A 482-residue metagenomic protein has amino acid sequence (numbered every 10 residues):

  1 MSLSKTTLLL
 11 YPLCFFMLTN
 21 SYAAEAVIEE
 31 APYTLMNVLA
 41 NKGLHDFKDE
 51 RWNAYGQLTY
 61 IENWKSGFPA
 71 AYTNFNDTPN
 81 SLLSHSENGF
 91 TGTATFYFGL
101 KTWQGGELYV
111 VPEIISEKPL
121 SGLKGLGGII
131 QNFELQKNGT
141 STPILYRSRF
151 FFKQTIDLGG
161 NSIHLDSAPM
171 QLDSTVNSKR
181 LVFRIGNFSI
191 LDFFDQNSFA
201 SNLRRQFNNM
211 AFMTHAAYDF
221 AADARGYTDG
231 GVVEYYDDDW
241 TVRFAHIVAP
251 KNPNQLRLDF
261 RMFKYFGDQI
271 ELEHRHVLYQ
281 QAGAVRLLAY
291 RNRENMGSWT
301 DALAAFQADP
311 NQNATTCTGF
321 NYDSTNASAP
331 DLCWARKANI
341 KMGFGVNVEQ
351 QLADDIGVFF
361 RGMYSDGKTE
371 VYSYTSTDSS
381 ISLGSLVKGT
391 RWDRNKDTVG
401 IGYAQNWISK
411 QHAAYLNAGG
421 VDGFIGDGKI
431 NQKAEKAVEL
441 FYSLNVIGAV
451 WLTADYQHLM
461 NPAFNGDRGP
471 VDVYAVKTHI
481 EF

Functional and structural regions predicted by a protein language model:
A26-E29, S148-N161, I401, P470-F482: Outer-membrane beta-barrel "beta-signal"
A26-K101, V111-E113, P119, G125 (+2 more regions): N-terminal regions that are enriched for targeting/export leaders and immediately downstream pro/stem segments
L39-A54, K65-G67, G99-L108, S121 (+7 more regions): Short loop/turn motifs that connect adjacent beta-strands in outer-membrane beta-barrel proteins
E50, N88-A94, P143-S148, R225-D229 (+6 more regions): Residues that define the transmembrane beta-barrel architecture of outer-membrane proteins
A54, L58-E62, V110-I114, F183-N187 (+9 more regions): Transmembrane beta-barrel strands of outer-membrane/channel proteins
G56, A94-L100, F150-Q154, I185 (+8 more regions): Residues on the lipid-exposed face of transmembrane beta-strands in outer-membrane beta-barrel proteins
G125-T142, N161-E271, G420-I425, I430: Surface-exposed coil loops of outer-membrane beta-barrel proteins
E271-E273, L288-A338, F359, D366 (+1 more regions): Outer membrane beta-barrel transmembrane domains
